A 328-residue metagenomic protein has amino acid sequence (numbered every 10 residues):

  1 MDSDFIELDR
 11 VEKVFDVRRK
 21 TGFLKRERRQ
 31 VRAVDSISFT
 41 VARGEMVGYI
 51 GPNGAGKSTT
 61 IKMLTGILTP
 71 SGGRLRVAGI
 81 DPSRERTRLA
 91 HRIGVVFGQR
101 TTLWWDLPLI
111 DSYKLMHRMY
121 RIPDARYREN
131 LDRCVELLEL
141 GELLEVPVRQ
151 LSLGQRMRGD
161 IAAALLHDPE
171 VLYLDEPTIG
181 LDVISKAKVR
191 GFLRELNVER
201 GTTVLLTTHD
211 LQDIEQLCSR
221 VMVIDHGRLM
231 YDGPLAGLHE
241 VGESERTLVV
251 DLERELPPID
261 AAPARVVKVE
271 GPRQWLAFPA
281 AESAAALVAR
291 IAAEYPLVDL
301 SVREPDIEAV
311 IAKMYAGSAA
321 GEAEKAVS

Functional and structural regions predicted by a protein language model:
G73-R84, L89-A90: Conserved ABC transporter NBD signature motif
K114, R118, A125-L143: Conserved ABC ATPase "signature" region
P147-L151: Conserved ABC ATPase signature
D168: Conserved catalytic motifs of ABC-family nucleotide-binding domains
L172-E176: Catalytic Walker B motif of ABC-type/P-loop ATPase nucleotide-binding domains
R190-P279: ABC transporter nucleotide-binding domain
